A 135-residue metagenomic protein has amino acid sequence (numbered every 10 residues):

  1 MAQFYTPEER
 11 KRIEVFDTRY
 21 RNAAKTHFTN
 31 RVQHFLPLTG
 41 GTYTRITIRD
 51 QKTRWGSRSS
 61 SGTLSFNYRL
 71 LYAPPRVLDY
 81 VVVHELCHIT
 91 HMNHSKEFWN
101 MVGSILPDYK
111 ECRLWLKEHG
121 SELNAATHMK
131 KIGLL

Functional and structural regions predicted by a protein language model:
M1-Y80, I89-L135: Active-site-proximal or metal-binding-adjacent scaffold patches in catalytic folds
E85: Walker B catalytic acidic pair
